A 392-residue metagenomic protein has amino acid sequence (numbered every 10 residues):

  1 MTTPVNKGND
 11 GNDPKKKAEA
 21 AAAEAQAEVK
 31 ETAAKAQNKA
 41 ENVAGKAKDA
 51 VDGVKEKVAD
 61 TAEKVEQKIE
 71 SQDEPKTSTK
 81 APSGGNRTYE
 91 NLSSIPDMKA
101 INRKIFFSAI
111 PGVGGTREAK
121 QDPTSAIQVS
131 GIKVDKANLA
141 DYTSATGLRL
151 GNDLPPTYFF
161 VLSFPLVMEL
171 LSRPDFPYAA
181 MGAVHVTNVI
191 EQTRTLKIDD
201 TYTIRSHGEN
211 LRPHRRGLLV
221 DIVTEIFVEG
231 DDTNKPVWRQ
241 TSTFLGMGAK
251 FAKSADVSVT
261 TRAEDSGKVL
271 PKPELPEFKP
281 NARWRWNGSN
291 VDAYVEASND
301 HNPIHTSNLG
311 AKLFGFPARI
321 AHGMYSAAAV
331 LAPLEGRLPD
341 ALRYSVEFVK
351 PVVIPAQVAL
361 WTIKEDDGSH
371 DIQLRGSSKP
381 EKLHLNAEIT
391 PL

Functional and structural regions predicted by a protein language model:
T2-K80: Polar-face residues of amphipathic alpha-helices and helix-prone low-complexity segments
T32, T224, S326: Ser/Thr-centric signal marking residues that sit in or immediately flank functional binding/regulatory motifs
E74-G112, T116-K120, V186-W286, V352-I354 (+1 more regions): HotDog/MaoC-like acyl-thioester-processing domains
K76-T187, P273-R337: Hot-dog-fold acyl-thioester-processing enzymes
V129, R239, A341-R343: Hydrophobic residues on conserved beta-strands that form the core of alpha/beta folds
L154-N210, H214-L218, F316-P317, Y325-E365 (+1 more regions): Hydrophobic beta-strand-centered segment that forms part of the acyl-chain substrate-binding groove
